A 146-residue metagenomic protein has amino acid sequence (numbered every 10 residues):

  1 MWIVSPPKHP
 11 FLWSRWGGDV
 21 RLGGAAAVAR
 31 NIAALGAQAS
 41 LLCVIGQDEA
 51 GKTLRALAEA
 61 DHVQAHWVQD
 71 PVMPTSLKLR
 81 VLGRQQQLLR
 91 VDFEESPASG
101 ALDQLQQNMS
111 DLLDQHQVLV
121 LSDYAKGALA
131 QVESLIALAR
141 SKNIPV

Functional and structural regions predicted by a protein language model:
M1-W2, P7-P10, S14-V146: Ribokinase/PfkB-type carbohydrate-kinase core domain
